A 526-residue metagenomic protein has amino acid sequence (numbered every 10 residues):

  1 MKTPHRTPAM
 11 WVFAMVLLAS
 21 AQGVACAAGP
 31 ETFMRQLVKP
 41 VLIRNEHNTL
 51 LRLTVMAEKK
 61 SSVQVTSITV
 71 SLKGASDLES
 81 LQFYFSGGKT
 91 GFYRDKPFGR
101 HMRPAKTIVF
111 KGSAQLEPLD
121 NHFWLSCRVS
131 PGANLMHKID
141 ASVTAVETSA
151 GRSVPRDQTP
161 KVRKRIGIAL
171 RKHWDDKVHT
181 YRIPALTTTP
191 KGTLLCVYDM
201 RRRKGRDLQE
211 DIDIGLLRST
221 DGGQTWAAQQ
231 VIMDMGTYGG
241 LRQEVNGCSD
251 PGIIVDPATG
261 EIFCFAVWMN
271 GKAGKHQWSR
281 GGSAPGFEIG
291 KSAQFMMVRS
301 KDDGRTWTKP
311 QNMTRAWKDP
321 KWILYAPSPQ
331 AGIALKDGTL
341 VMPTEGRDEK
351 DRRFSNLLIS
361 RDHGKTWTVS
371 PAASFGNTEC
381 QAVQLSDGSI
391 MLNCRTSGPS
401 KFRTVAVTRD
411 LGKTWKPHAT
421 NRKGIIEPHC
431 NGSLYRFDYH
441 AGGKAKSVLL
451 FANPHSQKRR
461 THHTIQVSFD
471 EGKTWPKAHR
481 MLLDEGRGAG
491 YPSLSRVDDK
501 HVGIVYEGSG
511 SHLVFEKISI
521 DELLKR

Functional and structural regions predicted by a protein language model:
M1-R6: N-terminal secretory signal peptides that target proteins for export/translocation
W11-S20: Bacterial N-terminal signal peptides
M15, V143-T144, M296, T404: A residue-level detector for conformationally permissive "hinge/kink" positions
A21, A25-A28: Boundary at the C-terminal end of the N-terminal hydrophobic targeting segment
A28-R165: Exposed, polar/acidic Ser/Thr-rich sequence context and nearby capping/turn residues that mark flexible linkers
P97-A105, L119, R128, D157-R526: Asp-box/BNR beta-propeller blade signature and adjacent active/binding-site loops in extracellular glycan-interacting
